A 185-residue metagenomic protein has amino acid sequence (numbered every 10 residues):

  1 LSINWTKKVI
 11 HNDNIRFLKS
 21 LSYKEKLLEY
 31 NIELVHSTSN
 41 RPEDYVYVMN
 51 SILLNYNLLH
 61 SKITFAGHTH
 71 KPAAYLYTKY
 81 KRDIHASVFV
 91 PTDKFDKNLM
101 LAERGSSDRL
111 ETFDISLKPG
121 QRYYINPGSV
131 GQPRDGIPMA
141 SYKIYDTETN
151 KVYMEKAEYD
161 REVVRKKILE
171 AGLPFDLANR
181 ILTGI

Functional and structural regions predicted by a protein language model:
L1-H60: Active-site neighborhood of divalent metal-dependent phosphoester bond hydrolases
K26, N40-P42, F65-Y77, S116 (+1 more regions): Active-site environment of divalent metal-dependent phosphoester hydrolases
L27-Y30, Y77, Y145-T147: Active-site beta-strand termini and strand-to-loop segments that position acidic
V35, I63-H68, Y124-G128: Active-site neighborhood of phospho(di)ester-bond hydrolases with catalytic His/Asp-centered motifs
H36, T69, K156-E158: Short, structured patches in soluble enzyme cores that scaffold and shape functional sites
S37, E43-V48, A74-Y80, H85-S87 (+1 more regions): A short secondary-structure junction signal
L54-H60, H70-K94: Internal, charge-rich low-complexity segments
Y80-I185: Acidic, His/Gly-rich catalytic cores of divalent-metal-dependent hydrolytic chemistry
